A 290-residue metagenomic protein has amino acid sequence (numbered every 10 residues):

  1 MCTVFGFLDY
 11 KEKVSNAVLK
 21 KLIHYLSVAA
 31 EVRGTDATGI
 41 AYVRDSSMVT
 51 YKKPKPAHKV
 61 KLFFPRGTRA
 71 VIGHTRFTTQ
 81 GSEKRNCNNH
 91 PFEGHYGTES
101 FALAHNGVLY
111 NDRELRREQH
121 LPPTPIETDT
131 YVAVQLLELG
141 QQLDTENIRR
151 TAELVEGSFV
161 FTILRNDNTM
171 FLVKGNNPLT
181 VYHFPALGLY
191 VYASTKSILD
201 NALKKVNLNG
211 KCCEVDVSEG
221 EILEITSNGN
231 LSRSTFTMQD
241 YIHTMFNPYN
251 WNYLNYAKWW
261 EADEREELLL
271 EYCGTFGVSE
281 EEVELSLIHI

Functional and structural regions predicted by a protein language model:
M1-L287: Conserved short alpha-helical segments that host acidic/polar catalytic motifs at enzyme active sites
